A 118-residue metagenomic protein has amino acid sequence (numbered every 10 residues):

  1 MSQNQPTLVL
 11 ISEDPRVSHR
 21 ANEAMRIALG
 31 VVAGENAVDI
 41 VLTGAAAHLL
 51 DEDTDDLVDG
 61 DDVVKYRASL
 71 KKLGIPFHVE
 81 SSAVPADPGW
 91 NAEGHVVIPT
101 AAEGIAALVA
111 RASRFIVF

Functional and structural regions predicted by a protein language model:
P6, A37-D39, P76: Residues at the starts of beta-strands that form the adenosine-phosphate
L8-N22, L49-D55: Short, glycine-rich nucleotide/cofactor-binding loops
A21-I40: Histidine-anchored nucleotide/phosphate-binding helix
D56-A86: A glycine-rich helix N-cap at a beta->alpha junction
F77, F115-I116: Short, well-ordered beta-strand core segments
V96-G104: Short acidic-hydrophobic, aromatic-tinged amphipathic segments that line or gate anion-handling sites
A112: An anion/phosphate-binding loop that grips the pyrophosphate of nucleotide cofactors and donors
